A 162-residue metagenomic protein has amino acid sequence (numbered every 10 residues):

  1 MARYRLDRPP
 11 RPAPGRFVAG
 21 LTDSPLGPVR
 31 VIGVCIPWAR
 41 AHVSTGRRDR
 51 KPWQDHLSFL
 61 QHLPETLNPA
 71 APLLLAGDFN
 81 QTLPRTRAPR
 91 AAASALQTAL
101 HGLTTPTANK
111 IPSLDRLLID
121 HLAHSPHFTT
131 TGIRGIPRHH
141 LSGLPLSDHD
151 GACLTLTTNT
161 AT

Functional and structural regions predicted by a protein language model:
A2-T162: Active-site regions of metal-assisted phosphoester/phosphodiester hydrolases, unifying DNase/endonuclease modules
